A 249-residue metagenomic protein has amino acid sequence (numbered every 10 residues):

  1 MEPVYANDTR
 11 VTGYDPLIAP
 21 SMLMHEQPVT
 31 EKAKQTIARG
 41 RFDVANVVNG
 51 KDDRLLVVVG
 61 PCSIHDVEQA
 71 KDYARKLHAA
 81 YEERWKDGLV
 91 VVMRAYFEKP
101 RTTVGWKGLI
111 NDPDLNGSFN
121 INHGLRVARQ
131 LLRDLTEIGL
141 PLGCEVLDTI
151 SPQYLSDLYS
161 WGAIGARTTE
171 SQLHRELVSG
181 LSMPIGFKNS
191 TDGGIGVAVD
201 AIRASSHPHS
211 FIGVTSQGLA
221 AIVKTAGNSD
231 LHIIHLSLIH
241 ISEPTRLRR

Functional and structural regions predicted by a protein language model:
T12-N49: N- or domain-start disorder-to-order transition segments that initiate the globular core
L56-Q69: Conserved phosphate/anionic-ligand binding catalytic regions in large, soluble enzymes, centered on
V57-V59, L89-A95, L142-C144, F187 (+1 more regions): Hydrophobic faces of well-ordered beta-strands that scaffold small-molecule active sites in alpha/beta enzyme cores
C62, R94-E98, E145-T149, S190-D192 (+1 more regions): Active-site beta-loop-alpha junctions enriched in small/polar residues
D72-S160: A generic, well-ordered mixed alpha/beta core segment in the N-terminal half of proteins
D112-A128, Y159-F187, P208-T215: Acidic, His- and aromatic-enriched active-site or binding-groove loops in soluble protein domains that engage sugars
H207, T215-I234: Conserved beta-alpha junction segments in alpha/beta enzyme cores
I239-R249: Single conserved hydrophobic/aromatic residue that forms the stacking wall/gate of nucleotide- or nucleobase-binding
